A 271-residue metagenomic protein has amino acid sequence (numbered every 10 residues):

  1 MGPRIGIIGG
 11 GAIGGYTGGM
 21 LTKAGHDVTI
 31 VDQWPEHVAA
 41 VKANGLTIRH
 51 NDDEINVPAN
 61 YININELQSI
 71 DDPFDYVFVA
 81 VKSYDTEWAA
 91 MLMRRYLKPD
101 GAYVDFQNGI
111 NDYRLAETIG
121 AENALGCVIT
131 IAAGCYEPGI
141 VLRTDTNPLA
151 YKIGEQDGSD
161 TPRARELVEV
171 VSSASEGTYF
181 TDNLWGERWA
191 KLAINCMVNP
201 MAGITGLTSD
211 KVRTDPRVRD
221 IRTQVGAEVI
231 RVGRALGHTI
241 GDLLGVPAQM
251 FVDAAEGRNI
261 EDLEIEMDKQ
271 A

Functional and structural regions predicted by a protein language model:
M1-D53: NAD(P)+-binding Rossmann beta1-loop-alpha1 motif at the extreme N-terminus of oxidoreductases
P3, D75, L149: Nucleotide donor/acceptor-binding cores
V31, V79-A80, D105-F106, G154 (+2 more regions): Active-site-adjacent beta-strand anchor residues
H37, D85, N111, S159-R163: Short phosphate-engaging motifs
I55-L142: Rossmann-like NAD(P)(H) cofactor-binding subdomain of soluble oxidoreductases
Y96, T118-N123, P138-F251: Internal alpha-helical scaffold of NAD(P)-dependent oxidoreductase catalytic cores
I240-A271: C-terminal active-site/capping subdomain that shapes the small-molecule cofactor and substrate pocket of enzyme
